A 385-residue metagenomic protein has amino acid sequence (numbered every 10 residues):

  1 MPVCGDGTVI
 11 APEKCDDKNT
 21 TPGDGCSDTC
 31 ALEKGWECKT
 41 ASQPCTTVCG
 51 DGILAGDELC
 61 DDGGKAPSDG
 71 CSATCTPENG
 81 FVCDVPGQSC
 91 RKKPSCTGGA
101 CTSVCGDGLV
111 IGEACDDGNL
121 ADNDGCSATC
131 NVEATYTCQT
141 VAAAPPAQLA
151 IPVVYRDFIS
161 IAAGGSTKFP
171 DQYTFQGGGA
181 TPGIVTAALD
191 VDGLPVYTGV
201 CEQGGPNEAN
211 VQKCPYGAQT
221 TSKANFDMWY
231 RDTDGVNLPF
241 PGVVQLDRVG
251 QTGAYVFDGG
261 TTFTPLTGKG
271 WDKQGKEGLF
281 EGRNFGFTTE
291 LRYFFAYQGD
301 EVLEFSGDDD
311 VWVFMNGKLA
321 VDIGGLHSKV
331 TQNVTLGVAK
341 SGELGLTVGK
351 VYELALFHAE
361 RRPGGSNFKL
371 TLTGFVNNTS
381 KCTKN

Functional and structural regions predicted by a protein language model:
M1-P145: Cysteine-rich modules of extracellular adhesion/ECM and protease-associated proteins
N119, V141-N385: Acidic/polar, compositionally biased interaction segments
